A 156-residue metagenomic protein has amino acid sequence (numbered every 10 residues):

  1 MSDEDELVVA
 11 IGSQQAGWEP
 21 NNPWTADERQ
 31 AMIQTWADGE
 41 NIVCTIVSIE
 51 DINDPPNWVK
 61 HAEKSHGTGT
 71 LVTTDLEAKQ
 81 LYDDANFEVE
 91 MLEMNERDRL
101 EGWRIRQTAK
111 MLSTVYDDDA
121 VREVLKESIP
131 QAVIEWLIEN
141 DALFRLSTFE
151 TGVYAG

Functional and structural regions predicted by a protein language model:
M1-G156: Nucleotidyltransferase catalytic core that binds NTPs
